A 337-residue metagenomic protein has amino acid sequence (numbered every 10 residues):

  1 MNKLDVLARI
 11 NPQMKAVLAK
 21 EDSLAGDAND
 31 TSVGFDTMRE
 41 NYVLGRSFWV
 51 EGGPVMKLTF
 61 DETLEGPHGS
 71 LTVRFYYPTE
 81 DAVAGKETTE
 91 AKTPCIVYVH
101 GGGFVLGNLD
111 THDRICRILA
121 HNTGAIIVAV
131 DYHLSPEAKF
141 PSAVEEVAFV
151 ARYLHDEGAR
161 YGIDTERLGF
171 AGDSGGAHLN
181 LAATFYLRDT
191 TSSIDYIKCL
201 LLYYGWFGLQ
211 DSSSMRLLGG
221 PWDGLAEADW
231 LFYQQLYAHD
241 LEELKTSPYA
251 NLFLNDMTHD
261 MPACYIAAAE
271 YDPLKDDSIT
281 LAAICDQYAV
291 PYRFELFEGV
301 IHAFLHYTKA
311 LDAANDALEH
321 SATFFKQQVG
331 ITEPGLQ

Functional and structural regions predicted by a protein language model:
M1-P78, G330-Q337: A glycine/proline-hinged amphipathic helix-loop "lid/cap" segment that gates access to hydrophobic ligand pockets
E65-P67, V73-K92, F253-T258: Short beta-strand-to-loop junctions in surface cap/lid or active-site-entrance loops
A91-G102: Short beta-strand element of the alpha/beta-hydrolase
D110-V130: Short amphipathic alpha-helix adjacent to the substrate-entry channel of hydrolases
A138-R160, S321: Alpha/beta-hydrolase active-site loop
D156-F170, T190: Gly/Ser-rich "nucleophile elbow"/oxyanion-hole loop immediately N-terminal to the catalytic nucleophile in hydrolases
T165, L181-Q337: Alpha/beta hydrolase fold serine-hydrolase catalytic domain that processes acyl esters and thioesters
G172, G176, N180: Gly/Ala-rich beta-loop-alpha elbow adjacent to hydrolase catalytic centers
